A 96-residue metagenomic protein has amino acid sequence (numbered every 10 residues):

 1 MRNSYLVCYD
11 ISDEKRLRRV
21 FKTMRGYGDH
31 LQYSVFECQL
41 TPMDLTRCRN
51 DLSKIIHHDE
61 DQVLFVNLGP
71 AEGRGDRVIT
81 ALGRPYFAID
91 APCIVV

Functional and structural regions predicted by a protein language model:
M1-V35, Q39-D44: Extended, hydrophobic alpha-helical segments
L17, T46-C48, G75: Short acidic, gly/pro-rich beta-turn/loop elements at beta-sheet edges and active-site/ligand-binding grooves
V20, S34, D51, P92-C93: Generic ordered-secondary-structure signal
K22-T23, R49-K54, T80-L82: Intrinsically disordered, low-complexity boundary segments flanking structured domains
V35-Q62, N67-G69: Short, intrinsically disordered low-complexity segments
I55-V96: C-terminal structural segments of small proteins and small subunits
